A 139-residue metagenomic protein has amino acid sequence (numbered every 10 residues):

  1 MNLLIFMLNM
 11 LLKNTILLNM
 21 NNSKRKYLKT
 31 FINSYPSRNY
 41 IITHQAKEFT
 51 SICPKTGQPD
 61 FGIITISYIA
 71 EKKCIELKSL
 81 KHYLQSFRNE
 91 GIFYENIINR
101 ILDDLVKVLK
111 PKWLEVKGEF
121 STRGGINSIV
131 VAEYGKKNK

Functional and structural regions predicted by a protein language model:
L8-K139: N-terminal intrinsically disordered, cationic/polar leader segments that include organellar targeting peptides
